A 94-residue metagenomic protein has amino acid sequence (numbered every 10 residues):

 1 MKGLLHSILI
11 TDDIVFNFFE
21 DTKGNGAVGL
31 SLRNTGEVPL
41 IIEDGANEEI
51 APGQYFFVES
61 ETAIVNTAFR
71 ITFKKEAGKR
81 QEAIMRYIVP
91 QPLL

Functional and structural regions predicted by a protein language model:
M1-I8, P92-L93: A short "linker-to-beta-strand initiation" element
L5-N25: Surface-exposed ligand/attachment interfaces on beta-rich extracellular proteins
F18-D21, A51-A68: Beta-sandwich interaction modules
G26-L30: Structural beta-strand segments of beta-rich domains
S31-G36, F73-K75: Asparagine-centered strand-capping/turn motif at beta-strand->loop junctions
R33-E49: Short, surface-exposed beta-strand/strand-loop-strand elements in extracellular ectodomains
L40-I41, G78-Q91: Edge beta-strands of jelly-roll/beta-sandwich modules across compartments, strongly enriched in secreted/luminal
N66-E76: Low-complexity, intrinsically disordered Gly/Pro/Thr-rich segments
